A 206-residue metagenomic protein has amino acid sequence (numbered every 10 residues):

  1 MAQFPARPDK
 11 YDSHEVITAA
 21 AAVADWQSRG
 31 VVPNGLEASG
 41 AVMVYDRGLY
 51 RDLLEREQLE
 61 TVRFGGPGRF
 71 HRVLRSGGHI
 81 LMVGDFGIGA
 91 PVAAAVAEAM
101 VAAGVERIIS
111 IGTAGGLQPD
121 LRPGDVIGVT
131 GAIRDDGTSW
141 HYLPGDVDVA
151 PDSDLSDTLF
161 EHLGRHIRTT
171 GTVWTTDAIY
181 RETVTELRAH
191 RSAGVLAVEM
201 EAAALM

Functional and structural regions predicted by a protein language model:
M1-I109, G115-M206: Accessory terminal and edge-of-domain segments that mediate assembly/interaction and cofactor placement around
